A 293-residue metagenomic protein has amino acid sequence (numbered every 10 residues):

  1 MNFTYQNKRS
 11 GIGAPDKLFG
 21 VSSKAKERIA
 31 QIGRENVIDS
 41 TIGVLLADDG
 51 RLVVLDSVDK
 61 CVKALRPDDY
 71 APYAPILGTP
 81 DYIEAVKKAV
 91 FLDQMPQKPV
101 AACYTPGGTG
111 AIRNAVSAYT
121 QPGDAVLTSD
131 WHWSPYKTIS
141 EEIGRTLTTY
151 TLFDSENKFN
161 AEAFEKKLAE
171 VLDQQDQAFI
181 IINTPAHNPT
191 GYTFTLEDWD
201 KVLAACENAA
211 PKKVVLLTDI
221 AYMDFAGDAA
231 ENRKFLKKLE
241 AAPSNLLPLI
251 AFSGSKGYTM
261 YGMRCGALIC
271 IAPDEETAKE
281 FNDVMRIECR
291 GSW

Functional and structural regions predicted by a protein language model:
M1-G11: Generic N-terminal amphipathic, Lys/Arg-enriched alpha-helix
G11-G107: N-terminal small-domain helix-loop-helix segment of the aminotransferase-like
D16-A25, K158-L172, V202-A204, P248-L249 (+1 more regions): A Trp-anchored, charged/polar loop motif used as the substrate-binding/catalytic surface of acyl/ester-handling
L46-R51, N188-G191, D224-A226, Y258-Y261: Short catalytic/ligand-binding loop motif for oxyanion handling, primarily in non-cytosolic enzymes, centered on
R66-K213, M223-A242: Conserved core of the PLP fold type I
A85, E240-W293: Conserved core segment of the aminotransferase class I/II
L217: Generic enzyme active-site microenvironment
I220: Walker B catalytic acidic pair
